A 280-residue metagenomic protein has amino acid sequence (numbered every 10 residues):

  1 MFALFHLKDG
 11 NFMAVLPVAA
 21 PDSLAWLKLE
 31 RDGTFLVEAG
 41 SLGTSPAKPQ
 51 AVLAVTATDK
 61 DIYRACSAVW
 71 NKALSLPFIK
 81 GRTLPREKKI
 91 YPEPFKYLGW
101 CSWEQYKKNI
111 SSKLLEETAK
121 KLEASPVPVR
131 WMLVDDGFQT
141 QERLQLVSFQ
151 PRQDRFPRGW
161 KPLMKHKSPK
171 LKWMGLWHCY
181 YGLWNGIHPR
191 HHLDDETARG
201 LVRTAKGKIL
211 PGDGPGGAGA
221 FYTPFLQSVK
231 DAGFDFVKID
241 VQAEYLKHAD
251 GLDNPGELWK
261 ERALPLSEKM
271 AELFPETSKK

Functional and structural regions predicted by a protein language model:
M1-W131, S148-F156, W173, F236: Carbohydrate-recognition beta-sandwich/jelly-roll modules in extracellular/periplasmic carbohydrate-active proteins
P128-K280: Aromatic- and carboxylate-enriched substrate-binding clefts and catalytic-loop regions of carbohydrate-active enzymes
